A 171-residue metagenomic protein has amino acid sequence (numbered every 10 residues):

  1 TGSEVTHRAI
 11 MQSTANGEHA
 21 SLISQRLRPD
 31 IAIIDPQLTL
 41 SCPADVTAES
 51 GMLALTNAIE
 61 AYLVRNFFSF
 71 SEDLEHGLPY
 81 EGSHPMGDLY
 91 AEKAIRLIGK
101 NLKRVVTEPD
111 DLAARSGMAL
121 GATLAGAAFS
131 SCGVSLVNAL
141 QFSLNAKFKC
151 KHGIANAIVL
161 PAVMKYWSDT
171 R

Functional and structural regions predicted by a protein language model:
T1-P79: A glycine/threonine-rich phosphate-anchoring loop and its flanking beta-alpha core in nucleotide/phosphate-binding
F67-R171: Active-site segments that bind and position negatively charged phosphate/pyrophosphate groups
